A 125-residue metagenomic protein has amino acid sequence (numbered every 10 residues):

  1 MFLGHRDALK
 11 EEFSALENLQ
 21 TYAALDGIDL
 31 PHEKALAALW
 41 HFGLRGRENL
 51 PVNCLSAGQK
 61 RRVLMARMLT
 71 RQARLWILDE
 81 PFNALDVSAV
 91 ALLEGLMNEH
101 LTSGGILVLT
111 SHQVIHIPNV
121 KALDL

Functional and structural regions predicted by a protein language model:
R6, E11-D26, K34: Q-loop/switch helix immediately C-terminal to the Walker
E12, P51-L55: Conserved ABC ATPase signature
Q20, H32-R47: Conserved ABC ATPase "signature" region
L44, S56-R62, V87: ABC ATPase nucleotide-binding domain "signature motif"
M65, G104: Hydrophobic anchor residue at the start of the ABC signature
Q72: Conserved catalytic motifs of ABC-family nucleotide-binding domains
W76-E80, L85: Catalytic Walker B motif of ABC-type/P-loop ATPase nucleotide-binding domains
